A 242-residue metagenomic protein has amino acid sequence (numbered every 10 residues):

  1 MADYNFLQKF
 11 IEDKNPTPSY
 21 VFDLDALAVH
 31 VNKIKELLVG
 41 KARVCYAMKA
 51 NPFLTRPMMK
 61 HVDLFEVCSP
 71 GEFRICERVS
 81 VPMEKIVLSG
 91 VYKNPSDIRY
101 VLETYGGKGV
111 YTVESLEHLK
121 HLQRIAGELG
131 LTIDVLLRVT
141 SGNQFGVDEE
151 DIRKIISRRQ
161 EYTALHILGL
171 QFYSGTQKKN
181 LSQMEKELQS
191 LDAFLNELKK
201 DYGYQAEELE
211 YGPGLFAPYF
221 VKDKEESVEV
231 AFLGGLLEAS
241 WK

Functional and structural regions predicted by a protein language model:
Y4-P18: Generic N-terminal amphipathic, Lys/Arg-enriched alpha-helix
F10-D13, G169-T176, G212-Y219: A short small-residue
P18-L24: Low-complexity, highly charged intrinsically disordered N-terminal segments that act as targeting/localization
F22, E36, M48-A50: Signature of uroporphyrinogen-III synthase
L27-H30, I34, L191-F194: Alpha-helical packing segments of well-folded alpha/beta enzyme cores
A42-E208: Active-site-proximal beta-alpha core segment in soluble small-molecule metabolic enzymes
K186-K242: C-terminal active-site-proximal or functional interface alpha/beta core segments in diverse enzymes
